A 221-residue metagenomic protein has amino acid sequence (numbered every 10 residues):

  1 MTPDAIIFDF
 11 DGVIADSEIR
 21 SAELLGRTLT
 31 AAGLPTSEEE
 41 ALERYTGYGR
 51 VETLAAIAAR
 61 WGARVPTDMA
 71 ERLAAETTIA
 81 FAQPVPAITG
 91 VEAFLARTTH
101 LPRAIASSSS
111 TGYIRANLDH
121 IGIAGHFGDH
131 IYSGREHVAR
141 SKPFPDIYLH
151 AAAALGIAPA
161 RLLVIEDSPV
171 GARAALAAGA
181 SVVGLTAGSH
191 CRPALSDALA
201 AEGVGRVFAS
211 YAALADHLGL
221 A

Functional and structural regions predicted by a protein language model:
M1-E43, R60: Active-site neighborhood of HAD-like aspartate-dependent phosphohydrolases
M1-P3, S110-T111, R115-A221: Asp-based, Mg2+/Mn2+-dependent phosphohydrolase catalytic module
I14, R103-A106, V164-I165: Conserved SAM-binding loop
L25, L54, V91, T98 (+3 more regions): Hydrophobic packing residues within well-ordered alpha-helices of enzyme cores
G26-L29, G49-R64, N117, A151-A152 (+1 more regions): Helix-loop "lid/cap" segments that line or gate small-molecule binding pockets
P35, A55-A93: Metal-dependent phosphoesterase signature
P35, P102-A104, S181, G205: Residue-level detector of anion-binding/catalytic polar loops
I79-I105, T111-R115: Short, acidic loop-to-helix structural element flanking the phosphoryl-transfer center in phosphate-processing enzymes
